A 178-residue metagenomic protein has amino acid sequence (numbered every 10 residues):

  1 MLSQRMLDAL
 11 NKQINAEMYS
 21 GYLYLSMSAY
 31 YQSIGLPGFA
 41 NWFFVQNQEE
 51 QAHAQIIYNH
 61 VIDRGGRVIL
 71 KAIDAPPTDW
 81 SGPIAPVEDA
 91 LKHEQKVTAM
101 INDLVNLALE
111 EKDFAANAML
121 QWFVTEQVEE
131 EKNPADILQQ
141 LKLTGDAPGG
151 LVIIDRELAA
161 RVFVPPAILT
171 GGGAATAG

Functional and structural regions predicted by a protein language model:
M1-G178: Iron-associated oxidoreductase/ferritin-like identity signal
